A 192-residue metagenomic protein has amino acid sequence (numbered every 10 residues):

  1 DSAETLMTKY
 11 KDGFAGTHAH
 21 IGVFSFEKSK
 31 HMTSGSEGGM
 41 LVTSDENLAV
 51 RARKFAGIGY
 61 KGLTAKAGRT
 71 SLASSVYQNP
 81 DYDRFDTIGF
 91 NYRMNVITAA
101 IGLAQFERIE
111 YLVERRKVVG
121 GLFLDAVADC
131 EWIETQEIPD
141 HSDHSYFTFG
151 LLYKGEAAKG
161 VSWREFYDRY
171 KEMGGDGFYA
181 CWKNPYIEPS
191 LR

Functional and structural regions predicted by a protein language model:
S2: Walker B catalytic acidic pair
T5-K11, H18-T148, K183-Y186: Active-site region of PLP-dependent enzymes
F14-A15, S162: Short, solvent-exposed coil/turn linker segments
A15-G16, Y167: Glycine-rich, phosphate-binding/catalytic loops in enzymes
Q136-R192: Conserved PLP-binding catalytic core of the aspartate aminotransferase-like
